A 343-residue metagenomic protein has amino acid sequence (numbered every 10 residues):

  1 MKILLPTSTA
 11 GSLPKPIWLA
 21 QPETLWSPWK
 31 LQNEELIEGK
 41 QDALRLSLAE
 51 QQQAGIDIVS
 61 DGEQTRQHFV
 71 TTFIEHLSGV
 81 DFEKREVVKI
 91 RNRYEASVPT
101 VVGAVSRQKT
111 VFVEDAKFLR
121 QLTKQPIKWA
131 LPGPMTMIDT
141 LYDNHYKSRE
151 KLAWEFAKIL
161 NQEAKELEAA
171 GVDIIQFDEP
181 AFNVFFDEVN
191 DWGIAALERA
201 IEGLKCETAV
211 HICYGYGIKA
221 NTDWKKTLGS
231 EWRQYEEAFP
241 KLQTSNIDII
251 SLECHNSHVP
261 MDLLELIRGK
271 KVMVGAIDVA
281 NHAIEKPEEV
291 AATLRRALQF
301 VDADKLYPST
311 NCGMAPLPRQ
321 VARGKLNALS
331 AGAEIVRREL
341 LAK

Functional and structural regions predicted by a protein language model:
M1-K343: Domain-level signal for soluble alpha/beta catalytic cores
